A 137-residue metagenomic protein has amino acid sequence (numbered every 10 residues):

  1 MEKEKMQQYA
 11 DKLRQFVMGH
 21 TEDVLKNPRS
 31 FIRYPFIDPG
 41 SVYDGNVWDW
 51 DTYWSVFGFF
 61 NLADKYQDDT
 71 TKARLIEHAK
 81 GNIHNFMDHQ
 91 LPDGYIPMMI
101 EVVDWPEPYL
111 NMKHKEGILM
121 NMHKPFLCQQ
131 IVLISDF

Functional and structural regions predicted by a protein language model:
M1-W48, G81, N85, D93-I96: Low-complexity, Ser/Thr/Pro/Gly-enriched N-terminal "stalk/linker" regions
G45-F137: Aromatic-rich carbohydrate-recognition surfaces in CAZymes
